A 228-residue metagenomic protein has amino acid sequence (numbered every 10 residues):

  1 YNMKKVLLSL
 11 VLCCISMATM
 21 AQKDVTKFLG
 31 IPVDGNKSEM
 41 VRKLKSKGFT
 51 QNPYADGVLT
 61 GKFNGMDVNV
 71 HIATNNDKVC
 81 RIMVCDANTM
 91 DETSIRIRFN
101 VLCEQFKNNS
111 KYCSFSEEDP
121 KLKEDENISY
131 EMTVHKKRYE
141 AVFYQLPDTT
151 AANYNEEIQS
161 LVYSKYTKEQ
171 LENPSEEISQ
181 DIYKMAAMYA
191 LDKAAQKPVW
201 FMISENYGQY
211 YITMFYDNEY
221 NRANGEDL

Functional and structural regions predicted by a protein language model:
Y1-M3: N-terminal secretory signal peptides that target proteins for export/translocation
V6-A21: Sec-dependent N-terminal signal peptides
Q22-Q51, N88-L228: Non-cytosolic coordination micro-motifs
Y54-L59: Short, hydrophobic/aromatic-rich segments at coil-to-beta transitions
G61-N108: Mid-chain, structured segments of secreted extracytoplasmic proteins
